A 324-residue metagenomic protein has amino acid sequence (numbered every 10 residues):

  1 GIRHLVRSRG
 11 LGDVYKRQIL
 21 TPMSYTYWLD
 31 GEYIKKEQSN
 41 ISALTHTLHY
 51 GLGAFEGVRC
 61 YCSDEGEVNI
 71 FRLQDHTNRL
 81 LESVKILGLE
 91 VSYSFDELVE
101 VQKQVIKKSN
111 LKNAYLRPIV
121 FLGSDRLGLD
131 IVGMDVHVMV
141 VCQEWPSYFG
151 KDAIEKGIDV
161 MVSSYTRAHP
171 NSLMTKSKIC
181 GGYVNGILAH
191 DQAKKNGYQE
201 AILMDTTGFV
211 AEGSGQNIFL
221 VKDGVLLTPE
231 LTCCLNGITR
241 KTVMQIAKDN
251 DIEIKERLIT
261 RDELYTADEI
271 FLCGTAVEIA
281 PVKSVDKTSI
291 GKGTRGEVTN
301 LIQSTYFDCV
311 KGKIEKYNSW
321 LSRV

Functional and structural regions predicted by a protein language model:
G1-Q18: Single conserved hydrophobic/aromatic residue that forms the stacking wall/gate of nucleotide- or nucleobase-binding
R3-L5, N113, M174, N236: General helical secondary-structure elements
R9-G12, N110, I131-G133: Short, surface-exposed loop and linker segments with low hydrophobicity and enrichment for Pro/Ser/Thr
K16-Y93, E97-Q104, L127-V324: Helix-start/capping segments and mature chain N-termini
K107-A114, I252: Short secondary-structure junctions
F121-R126: Short, internal active-site loops enriched in acidic
